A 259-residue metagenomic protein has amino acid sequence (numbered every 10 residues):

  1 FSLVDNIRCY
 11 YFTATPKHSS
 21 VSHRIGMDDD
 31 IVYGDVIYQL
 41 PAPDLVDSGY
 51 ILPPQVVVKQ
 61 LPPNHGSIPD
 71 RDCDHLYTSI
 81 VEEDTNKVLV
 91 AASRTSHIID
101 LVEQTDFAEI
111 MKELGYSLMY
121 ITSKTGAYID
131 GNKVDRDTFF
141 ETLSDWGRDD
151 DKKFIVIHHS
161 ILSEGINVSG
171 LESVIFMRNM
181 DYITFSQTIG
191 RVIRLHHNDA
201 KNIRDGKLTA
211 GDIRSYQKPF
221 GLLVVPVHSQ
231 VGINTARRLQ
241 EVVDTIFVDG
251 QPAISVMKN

Functional and structural regions predicted by a protein language model:
F1-I51: Post-DEXD/H (motif II) to motif III coupling segment of the RecA-like Helicase ATP-binding lobe
D5-R8, Y33-D35, I51-P54, L114-Y116 (+3 more regions): Short glycine-/polar-rich loops that comprise or flank the Walker A/P-loop and associated switch/sensor motifs
F12-P16, R94-T95, H159-I161, V227-S229: A short beta-strand-to-loop transition that corresponds to the Sensor-1 phosphate-sensing loop of AAA+ P-loop ATPases
R24-D28, L101-M111, T235-D249: Short, aromatic/basic amphipathic alpha-helical patches
I31-A108: Conserved interdomain linker/interface between the two RecA-like ATPase lobes of SF2 helicase motors
Q55-N64, V90-H97, T105-F154: Conserved Helicase C-terminal RecA-like lobe
R71-T78, E82-V88, R94-H97, Q230-N259: Long, largely alpha-helical accessory region at the distal end of helicase-like NTP-driven motors
K124-I254: Conserved RecA-like P-loop NTPase helicase motor core
